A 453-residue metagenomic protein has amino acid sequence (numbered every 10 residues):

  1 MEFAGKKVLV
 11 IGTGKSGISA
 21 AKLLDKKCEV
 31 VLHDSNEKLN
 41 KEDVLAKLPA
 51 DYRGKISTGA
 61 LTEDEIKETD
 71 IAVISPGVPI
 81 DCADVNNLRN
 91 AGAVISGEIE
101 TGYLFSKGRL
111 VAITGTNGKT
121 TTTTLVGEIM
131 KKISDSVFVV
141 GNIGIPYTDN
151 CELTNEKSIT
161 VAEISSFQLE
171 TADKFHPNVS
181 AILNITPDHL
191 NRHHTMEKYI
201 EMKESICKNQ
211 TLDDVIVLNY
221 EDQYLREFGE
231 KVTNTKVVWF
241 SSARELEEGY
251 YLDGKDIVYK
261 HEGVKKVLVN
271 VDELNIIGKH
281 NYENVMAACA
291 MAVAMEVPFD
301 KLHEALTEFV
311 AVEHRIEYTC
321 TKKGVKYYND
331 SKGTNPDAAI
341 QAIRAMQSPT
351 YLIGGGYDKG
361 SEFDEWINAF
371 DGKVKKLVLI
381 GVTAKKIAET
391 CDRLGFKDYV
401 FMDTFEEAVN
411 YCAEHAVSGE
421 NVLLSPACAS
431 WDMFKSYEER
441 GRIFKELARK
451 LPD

Functional and structural regions predicted by a protein language model:
M1-G97, T101: N-terminal leader/targeting and accessory segments in enzymes
E2-K7, G17-K26, S136, V271-V374: Nucleotide phosphate-binding/pyrophosphate-handling subdomain across enzymes that bind or process nucleotide phosphates
G14, N36, I143, E221-D222 (+2 more regions): Residues in the short beta-alpha loop(s) of Rossmann-like NAD(P)-binding domains
K22-D25, D64-K67, P76-Y220, Y224-T235 (+3 more regions): Phosphate-binding loop of NTP-binding sites
L24, A72, I113, N142 (+11 more regions): Residue-level signal for inorganic ion chemistry
V31-N36, I216-Y220, I353-G354, K375-V382: Short internal beta-strands
K41-D51, I56, D364-E420: C-terminal helical cap/extension that packs against the catalytic core of soluble nucleotide-cofactor enzymes
G59-A60, S96-E100, N234-L252, H303-T307 (+2 more regions): Beta-strand->loop->alpha-helix junctions that form or flank phosphate-binding loops in nucleotide-handling enzymes
